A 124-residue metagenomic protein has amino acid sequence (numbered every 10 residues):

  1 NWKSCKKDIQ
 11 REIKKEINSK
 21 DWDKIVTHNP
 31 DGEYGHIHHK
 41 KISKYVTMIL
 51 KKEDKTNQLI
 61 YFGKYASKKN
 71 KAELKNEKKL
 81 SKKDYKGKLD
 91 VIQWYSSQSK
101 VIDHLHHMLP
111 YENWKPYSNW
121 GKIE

Functional and structural regions predicted by a protein language model:
N1-T56: Active-site beta-strand->loop->alpha-helix modules in alpha/beta enzyme cores, enriched in Gly/His/Asp(Glu)
K55-E124: The feature marks non-catalytic terminal segments
